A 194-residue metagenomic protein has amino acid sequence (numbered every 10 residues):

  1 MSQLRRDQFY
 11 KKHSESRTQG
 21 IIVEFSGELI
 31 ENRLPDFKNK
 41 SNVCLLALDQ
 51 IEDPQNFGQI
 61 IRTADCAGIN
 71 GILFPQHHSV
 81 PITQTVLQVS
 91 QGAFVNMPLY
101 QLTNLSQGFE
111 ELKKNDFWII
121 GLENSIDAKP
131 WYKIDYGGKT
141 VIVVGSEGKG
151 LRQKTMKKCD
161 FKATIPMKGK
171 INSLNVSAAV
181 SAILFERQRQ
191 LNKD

Functional and structural regions predicted by a protein language model:
M1-D194: Post-transcriptional modification and biogenesis factors for structured RNAs of the translation apparatus
